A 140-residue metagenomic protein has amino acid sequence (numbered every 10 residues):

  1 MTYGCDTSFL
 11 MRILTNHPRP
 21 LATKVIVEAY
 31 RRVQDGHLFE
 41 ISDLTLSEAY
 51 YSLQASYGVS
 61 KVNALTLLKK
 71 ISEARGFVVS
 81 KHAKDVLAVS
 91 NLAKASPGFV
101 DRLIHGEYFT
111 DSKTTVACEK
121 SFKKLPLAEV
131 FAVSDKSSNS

Functional and structural regions predicted by a protein language model:
M1-I41, S56-N63, K136-S140: Short, well-structured N-terminal submotif of metal-dependent ribonuclease cores
F9, T45, D85, L103-I104 (+1 more regions): Alpha-helix capping/helix-boundary segments
R12-L14, S52, L125: Residues that scaffold the ATP/ADP-binding catalytic core of kinase and kinase-like folds
A22-E28, S60-S72, K120-P126: Short alpha-helical "patches" and their helix-cap loops
L44, E48-F77, S90: Active-site-proximal, substrate-binding regions of enzyme catalytic domains and RNA-binding/basic surfaces
S47, D85, K136-S140: A short acidic, often aromatic-flanked loop/helix-cap motif at beta-alpha or helix-coil junctions that lines enzyme
G76-V116: Active-site neighborhoods of divalent-metal-dependent phosphate/nucleic-acid chemistry enzymes
H105-S140: Acidic, PIN/NYN-like endoribonuclease modules and their adjacent C-terminal/linker elements
